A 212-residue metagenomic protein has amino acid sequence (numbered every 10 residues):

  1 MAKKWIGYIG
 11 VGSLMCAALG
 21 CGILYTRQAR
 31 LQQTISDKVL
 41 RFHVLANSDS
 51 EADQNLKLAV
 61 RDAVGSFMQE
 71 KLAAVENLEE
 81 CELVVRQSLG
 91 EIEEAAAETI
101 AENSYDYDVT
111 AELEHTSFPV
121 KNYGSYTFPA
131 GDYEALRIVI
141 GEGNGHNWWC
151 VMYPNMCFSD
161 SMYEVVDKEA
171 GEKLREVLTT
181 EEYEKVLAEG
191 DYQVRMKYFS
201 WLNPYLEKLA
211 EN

Functional and structural regions predicted by a protein language model:
G7-G22: Hydrophobic membrane-insertion alpha-helices, especially the h-region of bacterial N-terminal signal peptides
G22-S36: Aromatic-capped interface at the extracytoplasmic side of an N-terminal signal-anchor transmembrane helix
D37-V39, N55, S104-D108, G131-A135 (+2 more regions): Extracytoplasmic
K38-L89: Early exported N-terminus immediately downstream of N-terminal targeting peptides
V39-L45, D108-E112, A135-V139, W149-V151: Soluble periplasmic/extracytoplasmic beta-strand elements of cell-envelope proteins
L78-P119: Amphipathic, coiled-coil-like alpha-helical scaffolding segments used for oligomerization/assembly
Y126-Y192: Soluble extracytoplasmic domains of inner/organellar membrane proteins
E182-N212: Glycine-rich, aromatic-bearing surface loops/beta-hairpins
